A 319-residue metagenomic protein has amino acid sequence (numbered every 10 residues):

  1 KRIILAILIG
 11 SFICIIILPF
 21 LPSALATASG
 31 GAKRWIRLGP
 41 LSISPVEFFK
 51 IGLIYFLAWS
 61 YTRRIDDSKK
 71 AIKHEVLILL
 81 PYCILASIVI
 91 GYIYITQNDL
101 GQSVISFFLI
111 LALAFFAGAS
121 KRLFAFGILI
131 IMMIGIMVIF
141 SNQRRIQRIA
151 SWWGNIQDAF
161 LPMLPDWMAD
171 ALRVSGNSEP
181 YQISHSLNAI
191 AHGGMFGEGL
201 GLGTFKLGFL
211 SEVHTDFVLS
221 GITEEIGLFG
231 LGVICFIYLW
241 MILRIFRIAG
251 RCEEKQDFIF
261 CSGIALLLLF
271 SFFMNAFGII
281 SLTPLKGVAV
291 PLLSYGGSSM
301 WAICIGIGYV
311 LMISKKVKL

Functional and structural regions predicted by a protein language model:
K1-S175, S220-S281, I305-Y309: Hydrophobic alpha-helical transmembrane segments of multi-pass inner membrane proteins, especially in bacterial systems
G39-F49, T96-N98, G194, E198 (+1 more regions): Glycine/serine-rich anion-binding loops at beta->alpha junctions that coordinate negatively charged ligand groups
S44, Q97, Q182-H185, F205: Glutamine-centric residue-chemistry signal
Y55, S184, E212-D216, S220 (+2 more regions): Alpha-helical membrane and juxtamembrane elements of multi-pass inner-membrane transport and channel proteins
D99-V104, E198-L202, V213-T215, G232 (+3 more regions): Transmembrane helix boundary and interhelical junction motifs in multipass membrane proteins
R144, S178-S184: Generic recognition of short, well-ordered alpha-helical interface segments
N177, L187-F229: Long extracytoplasmic/lumenal interhelical loops at the membrane interface of multi-pass membrane proteins
F273-L319: A juxtamembrane structural motif centered on a specific transmembrane helix
